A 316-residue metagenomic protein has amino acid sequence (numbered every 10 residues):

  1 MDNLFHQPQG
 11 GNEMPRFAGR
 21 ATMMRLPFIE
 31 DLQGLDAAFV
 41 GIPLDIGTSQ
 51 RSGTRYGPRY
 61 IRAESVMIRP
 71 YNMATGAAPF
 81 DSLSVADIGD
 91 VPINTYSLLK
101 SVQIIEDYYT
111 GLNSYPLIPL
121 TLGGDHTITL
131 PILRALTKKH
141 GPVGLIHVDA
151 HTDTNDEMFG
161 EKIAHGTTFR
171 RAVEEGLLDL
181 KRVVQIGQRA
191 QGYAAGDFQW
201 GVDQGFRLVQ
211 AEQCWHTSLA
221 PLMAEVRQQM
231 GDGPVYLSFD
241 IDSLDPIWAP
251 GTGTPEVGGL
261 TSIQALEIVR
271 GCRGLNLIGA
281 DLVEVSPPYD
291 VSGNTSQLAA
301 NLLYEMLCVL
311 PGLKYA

Functional and structural regions predicted by a protein language model:
D2-A316: Conserved alpha-helical scaffold segments that buttress catalytic/binding sites
